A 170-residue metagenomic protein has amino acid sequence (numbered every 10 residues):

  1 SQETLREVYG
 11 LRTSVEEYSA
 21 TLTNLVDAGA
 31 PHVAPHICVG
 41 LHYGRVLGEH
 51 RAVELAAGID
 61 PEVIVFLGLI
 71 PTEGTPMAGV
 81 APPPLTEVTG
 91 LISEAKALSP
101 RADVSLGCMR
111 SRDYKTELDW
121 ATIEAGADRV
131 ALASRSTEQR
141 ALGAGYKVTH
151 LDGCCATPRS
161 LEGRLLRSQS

Functional and structural regions predicted by a protein language model:
S1-S19, H32, E62-V65: Core AdoMet radical
L5, T21-G48, F66-A81, D103-D113: Conserved strand-turn element in the central/C-terminal portion of the radical SAM core barrel that lines
G10-E16, C38-E54: Active-site glycine- and acidic-residue-rich loops that bind and position anionic ligands or nucleotide-like cofactors
S14, L25-H32, W120-I123: Long hydrophobic alpha-helices with heptad-repeat/coiled-coil character
E17-A28, L55, E94: Short, conserved SAM-binding segment of the class I
T23, E49-D60: Short amphipathic alpha-helices and their capping/turn segments at secondary-structure boundaries
A57-S170: Auxiliary Fe-S-binding modules of radical SAM enzymes
